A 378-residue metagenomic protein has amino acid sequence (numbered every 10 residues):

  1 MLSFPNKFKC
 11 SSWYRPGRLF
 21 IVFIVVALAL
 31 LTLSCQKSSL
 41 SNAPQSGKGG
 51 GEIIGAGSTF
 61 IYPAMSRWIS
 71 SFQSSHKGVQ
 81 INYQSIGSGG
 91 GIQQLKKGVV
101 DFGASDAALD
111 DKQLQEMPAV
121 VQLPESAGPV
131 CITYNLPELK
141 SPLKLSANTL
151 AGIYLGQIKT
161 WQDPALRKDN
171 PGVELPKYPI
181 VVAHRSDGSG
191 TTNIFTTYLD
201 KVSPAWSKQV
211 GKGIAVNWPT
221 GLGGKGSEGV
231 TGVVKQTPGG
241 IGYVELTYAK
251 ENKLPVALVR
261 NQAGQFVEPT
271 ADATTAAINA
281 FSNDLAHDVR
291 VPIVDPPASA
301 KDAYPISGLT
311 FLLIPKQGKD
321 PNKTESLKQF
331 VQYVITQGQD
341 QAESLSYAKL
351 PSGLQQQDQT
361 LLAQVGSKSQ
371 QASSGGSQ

Functional and structural regions predicted by a protein language model:
M1-R15: N-terminal secretory signal peptides that target proteins for export/translocation
K9-S12, L30-L31, Y62, Q93: A general, composition-driven signal for non-globular sequence regions
I21-T32: Bacterial N-terminal signal peptides
C35-Q378: Flexible loop/hinge segments at secondary-structure junctions
